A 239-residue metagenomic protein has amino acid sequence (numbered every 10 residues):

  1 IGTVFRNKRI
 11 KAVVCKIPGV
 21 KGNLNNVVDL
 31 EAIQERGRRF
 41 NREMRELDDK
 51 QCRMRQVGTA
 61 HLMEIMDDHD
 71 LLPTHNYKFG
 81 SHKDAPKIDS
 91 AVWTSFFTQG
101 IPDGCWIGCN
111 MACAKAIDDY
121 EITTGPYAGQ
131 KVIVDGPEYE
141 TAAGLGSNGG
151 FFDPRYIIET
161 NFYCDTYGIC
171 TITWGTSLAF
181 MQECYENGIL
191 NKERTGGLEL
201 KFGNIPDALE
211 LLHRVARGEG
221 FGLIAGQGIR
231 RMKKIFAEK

Functional and structural regions predicted by a protein language model:
I1-K239: Intrinsically disordered, low-complexity segments enriched in small residues
